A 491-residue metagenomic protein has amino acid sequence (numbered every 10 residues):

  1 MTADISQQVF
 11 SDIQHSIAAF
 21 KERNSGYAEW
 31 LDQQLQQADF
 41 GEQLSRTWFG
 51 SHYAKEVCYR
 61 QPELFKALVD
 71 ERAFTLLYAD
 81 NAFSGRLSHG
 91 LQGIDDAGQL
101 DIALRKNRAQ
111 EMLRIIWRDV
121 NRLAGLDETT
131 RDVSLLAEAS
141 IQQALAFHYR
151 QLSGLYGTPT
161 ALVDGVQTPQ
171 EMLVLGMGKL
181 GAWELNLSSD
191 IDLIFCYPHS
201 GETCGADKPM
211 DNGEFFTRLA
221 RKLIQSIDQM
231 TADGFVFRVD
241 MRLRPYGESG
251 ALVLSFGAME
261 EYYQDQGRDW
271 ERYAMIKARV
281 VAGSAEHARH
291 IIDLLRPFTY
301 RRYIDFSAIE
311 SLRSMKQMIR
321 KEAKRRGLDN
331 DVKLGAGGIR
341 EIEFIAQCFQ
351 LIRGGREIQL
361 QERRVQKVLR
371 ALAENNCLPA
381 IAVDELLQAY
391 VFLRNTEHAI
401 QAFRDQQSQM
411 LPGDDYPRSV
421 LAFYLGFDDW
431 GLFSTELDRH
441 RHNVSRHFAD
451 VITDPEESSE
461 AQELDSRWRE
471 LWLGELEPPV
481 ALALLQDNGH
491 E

Functional and structural regions predicted by a protein language model:
M1-E491: A nucleotide- and high-energy phosphate-metabolite-utilizing enzyme signature
